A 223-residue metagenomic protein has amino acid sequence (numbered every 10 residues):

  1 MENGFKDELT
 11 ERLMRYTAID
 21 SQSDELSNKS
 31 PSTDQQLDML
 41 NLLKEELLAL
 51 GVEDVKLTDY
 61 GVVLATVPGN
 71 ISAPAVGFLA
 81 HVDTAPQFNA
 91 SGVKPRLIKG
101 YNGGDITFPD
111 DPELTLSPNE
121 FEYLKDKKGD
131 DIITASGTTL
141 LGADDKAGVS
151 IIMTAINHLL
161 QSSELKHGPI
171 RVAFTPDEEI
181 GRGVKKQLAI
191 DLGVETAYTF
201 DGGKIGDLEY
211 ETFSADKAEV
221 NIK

Functional and structural regions predicted by a protein language model:
M1, M14-Q22, E45-V52, N157-L165 (+2 more regions): Generic secondary-structure signature for well-ordered alpha-helical cores
E2, K6-L9, S32-Q36, L40 (+1 more regions): Generic structural signal for well-ordered, non-membrane alpha-helical segments in soluble metabolic enzymes
K6-D34, T134: N-terminal capping segment at the start of a domain
S23-D24, S72, D83-Q87, E179-G181 (+1 more regions): Short, acidic Gly/Pro/Ser/Thr-rich loop/turn segments
E25-K29, F88-G92, V184, Y210: Short, glycine/acidic-enriched capping/hinge loops at junctions between secondary-structure elements
N28-A73, G77-L79, D83, A90-K94: A non-catalytic alpha/beta surface segment that caps or lines the substrate-entry region of metallo-dependent hydrolase
A73-L165, P169: Active-site metal-coordination/substrate-binding segment of hydrolases, especially metallo-dependent peptidases
K125-K217, N221: Acidic/histidine-rich catalytic neighborhood of metal-dependent amide-processing enzymes
